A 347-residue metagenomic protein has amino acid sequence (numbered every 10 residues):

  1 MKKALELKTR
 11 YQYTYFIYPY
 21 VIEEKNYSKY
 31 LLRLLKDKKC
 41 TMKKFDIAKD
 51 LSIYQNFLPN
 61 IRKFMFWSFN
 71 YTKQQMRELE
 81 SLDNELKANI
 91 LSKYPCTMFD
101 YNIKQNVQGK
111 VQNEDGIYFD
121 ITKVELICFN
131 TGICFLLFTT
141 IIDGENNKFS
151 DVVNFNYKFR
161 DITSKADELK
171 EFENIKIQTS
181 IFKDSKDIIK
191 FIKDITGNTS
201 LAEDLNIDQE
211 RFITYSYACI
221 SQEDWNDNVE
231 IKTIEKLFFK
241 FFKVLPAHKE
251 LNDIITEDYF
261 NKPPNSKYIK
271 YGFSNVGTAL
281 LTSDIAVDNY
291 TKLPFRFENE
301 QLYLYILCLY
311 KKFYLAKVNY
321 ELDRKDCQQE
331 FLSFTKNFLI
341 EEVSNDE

Functional and structural regions predicted by a protein language model:
M1-N226: N-terminal pre-transmembrane cytosolic regions of membrane proteins
N147-F149, D284-A286, K292-L293, S344-E347: Generic detector of ordered, mature protein regions
F191-A316, Y320: N-terminal extramembrane/targeting module of integral membrane proteins
Y303-E347: Membrane-associated alpha-helical segments
